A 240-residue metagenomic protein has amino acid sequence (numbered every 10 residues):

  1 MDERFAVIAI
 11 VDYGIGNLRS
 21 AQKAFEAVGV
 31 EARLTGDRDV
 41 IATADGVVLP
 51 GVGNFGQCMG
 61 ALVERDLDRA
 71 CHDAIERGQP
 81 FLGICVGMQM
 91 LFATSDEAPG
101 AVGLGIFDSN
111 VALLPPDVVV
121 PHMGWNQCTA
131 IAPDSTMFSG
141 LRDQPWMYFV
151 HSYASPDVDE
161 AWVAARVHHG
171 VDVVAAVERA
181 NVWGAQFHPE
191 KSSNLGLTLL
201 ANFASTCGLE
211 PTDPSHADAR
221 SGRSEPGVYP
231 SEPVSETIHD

Functional and structural regions predicted by a protein language model:
F5, A185-D240: Acyltransferase
I8-V30, E190: N-terminal beta1-alpha1 ligand-phosphate binding loop
E31, P80-L82, W146: Structural signature of beta-strand start/N-cap positions in the alpha/beta core of ABC transporter nucleotide-binding
A44: An anion/phosphate-binding loop that grips the pyrophosphate of nucleotide cofactors and donors
G53-N126: Cysteine-nucleophile active-site neighborhood
A93-V171: Pocket-forming structural segment of enzyme catalytic cores
Q144, E178-W183: Beta-strand-turn-beta hairpins that frame and shape the catalytic cleft of phosphate-ester-processing enzymes
D172-E178: Short, surface-exposed beta-strand/loop micro-motifs that present aromatic residues
